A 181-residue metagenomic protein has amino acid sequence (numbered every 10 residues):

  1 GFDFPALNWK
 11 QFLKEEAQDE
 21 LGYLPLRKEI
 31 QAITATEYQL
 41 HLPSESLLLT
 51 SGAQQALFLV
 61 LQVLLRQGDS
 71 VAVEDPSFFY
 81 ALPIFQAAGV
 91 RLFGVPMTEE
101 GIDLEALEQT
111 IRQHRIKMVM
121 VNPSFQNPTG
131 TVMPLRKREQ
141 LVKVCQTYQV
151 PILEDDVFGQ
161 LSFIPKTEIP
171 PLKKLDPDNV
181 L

Functional and structural regions predicted by a protein language model:
G1-A17: Glycine-rich phosphate-binding segment of PLP-dependent enzymes
G1-P5, L175-L181: Short, intrinsically disordered, charge-balanced linker/junction segments flanking boundaries in proteins
F12-Q149, G159-L161, K166-N179: Conserved core of the PLP fold type I
